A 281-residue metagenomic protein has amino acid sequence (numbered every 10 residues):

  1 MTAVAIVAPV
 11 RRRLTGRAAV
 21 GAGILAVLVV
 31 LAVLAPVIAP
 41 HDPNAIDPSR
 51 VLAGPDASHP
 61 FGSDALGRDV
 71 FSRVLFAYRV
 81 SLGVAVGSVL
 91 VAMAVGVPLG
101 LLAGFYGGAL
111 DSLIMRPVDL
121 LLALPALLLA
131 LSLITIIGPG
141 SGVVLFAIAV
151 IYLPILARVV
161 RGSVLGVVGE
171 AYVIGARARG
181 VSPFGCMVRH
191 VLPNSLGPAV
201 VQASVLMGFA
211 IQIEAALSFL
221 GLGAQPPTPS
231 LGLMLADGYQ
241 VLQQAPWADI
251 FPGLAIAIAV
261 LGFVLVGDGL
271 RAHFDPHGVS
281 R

Functional and structural regions predicted by a protein language model:
M1-A45, P117, L196: N-terminal signal-anchor/first transmembrane alpha helix
P36-S72: Short membrane-interfacial helix/loop motifs at transmembrane-helix boundaries
P60, D64, A94, G104-F105 (+2 more regions): Generic hydrophobic transmembrane alpha-helix motif, especially the helices
V70-F105: Transmembrane alpha-helix signature in integral membrane proteins
F71-A85, T135-I155, W247-A255: Loop-to-helix entry region at the N-terminal start of transmembrane alpha-helices in multi-pass membrane transporters
L122, L133-I136, I148, S163-V164 (+2 more regions): Glycine-rich helix-loop "coupling/hinge" segments at transmembrane-helix boundaries in multipass transporters
I151, G197, V201-M207, P246-R281: C-terminal transmembrane helix and the adjacent membrane-cytosol boundary/short C-terminal tail of inner/organellar
